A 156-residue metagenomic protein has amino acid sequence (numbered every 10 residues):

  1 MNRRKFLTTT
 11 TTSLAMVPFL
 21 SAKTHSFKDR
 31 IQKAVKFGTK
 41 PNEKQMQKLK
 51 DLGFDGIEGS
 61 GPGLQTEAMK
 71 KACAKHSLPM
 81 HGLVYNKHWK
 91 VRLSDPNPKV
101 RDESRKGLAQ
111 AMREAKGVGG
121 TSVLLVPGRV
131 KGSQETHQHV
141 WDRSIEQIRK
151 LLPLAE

Functional and structural regions predicted by a protein language model:
M1-L7: Twin-arginine (Tat) signal peptide motif
T10-T12, M16-F19, F27, S94-E156: Active-site acidic/histidine proton-transfer and metal-coordination neighborhood in alpha/beta enzyme cores
F19-K44, K48-L52: C-terminal segment of N-terminal export signals and the immediately downstream linker at the start of the mature
H25-K28, M46-D51, T66-L83, R113-G119 (+1 more regions): Acidic (Asp/Glu)-rich catalytic clusters
I31-F37, I57-G59, M80-L83, V123-L125: Hydrophobic faces of well-ordered beta-strands that scaffold small-molecule active sites in alpha/beta enzyme cores
G38-E43, G56-M69, R92-L93, K131-E135: Acidic-and-aromatic substrate-binding clefts and catalytic sites of carbohydrate-active enzymes
G38-L49, A68, E103-M112: Short, acidic/polar
K75-R101: Mid-chain, structured segments of secreted extracytoplasmic proteins
